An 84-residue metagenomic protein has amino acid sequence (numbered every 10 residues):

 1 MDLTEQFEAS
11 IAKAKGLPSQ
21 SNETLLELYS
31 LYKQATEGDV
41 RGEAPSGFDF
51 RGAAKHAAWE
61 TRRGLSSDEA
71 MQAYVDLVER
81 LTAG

Functional and structural regions predicted by a protein language model:
M1-G84: A charge-rich, low-complexity, intrinsically flexible signal that marks solvent-exposed coils, linkers, repeats
